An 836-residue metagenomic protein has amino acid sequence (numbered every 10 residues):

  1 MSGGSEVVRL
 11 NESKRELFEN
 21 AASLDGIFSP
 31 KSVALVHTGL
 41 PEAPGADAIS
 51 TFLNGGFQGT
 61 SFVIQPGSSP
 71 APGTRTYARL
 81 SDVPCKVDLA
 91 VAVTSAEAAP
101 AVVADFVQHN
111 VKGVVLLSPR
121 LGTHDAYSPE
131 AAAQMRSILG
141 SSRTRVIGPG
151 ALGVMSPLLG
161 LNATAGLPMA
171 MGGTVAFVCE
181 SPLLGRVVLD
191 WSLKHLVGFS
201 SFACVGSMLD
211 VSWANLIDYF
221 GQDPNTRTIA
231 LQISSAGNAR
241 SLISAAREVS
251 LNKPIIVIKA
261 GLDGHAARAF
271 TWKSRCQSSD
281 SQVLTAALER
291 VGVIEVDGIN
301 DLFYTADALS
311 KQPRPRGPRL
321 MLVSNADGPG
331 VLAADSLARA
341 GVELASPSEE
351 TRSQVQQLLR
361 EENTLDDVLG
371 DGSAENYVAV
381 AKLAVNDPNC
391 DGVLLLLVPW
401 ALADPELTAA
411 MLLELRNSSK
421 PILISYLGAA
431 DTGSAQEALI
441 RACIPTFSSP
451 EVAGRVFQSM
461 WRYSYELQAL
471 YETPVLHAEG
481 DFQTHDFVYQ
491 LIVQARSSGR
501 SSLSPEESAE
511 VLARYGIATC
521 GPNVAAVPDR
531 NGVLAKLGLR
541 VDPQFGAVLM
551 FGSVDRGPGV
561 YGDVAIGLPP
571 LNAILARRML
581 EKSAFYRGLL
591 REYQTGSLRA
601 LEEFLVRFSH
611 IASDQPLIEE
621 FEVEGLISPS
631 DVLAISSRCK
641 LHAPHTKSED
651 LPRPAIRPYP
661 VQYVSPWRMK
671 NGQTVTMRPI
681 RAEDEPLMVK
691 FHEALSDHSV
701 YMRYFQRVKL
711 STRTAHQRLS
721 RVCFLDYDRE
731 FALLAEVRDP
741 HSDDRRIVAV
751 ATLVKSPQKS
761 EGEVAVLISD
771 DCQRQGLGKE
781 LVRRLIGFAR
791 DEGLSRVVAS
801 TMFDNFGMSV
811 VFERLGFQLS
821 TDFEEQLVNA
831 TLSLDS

Functional and structural regions predicted by a protein language model:
S2-S636: Catalytic-core regions of core metabolic enzymes, especially those transforming organic acids/acyl-group intermediates
C204, S637-R638, P679, T752: Short clusters of small/polar residues that mark proteolytic maturation junctions
Q354, F545, G557-G559, H642-P644 (+2 more regions): A short local loop/turn or secondary-structure capping micro-motif enriched for an aromatic residue
I517, G625-S648, V750, L834: Charge-rich, low-complexity terminal tails
L537, V623-G625, S637-C639, V764 (+2 more regions): A structural signal for short, well-ordered beta-strand segments
A643-S836: Long, contiguous binding/interaction regions
